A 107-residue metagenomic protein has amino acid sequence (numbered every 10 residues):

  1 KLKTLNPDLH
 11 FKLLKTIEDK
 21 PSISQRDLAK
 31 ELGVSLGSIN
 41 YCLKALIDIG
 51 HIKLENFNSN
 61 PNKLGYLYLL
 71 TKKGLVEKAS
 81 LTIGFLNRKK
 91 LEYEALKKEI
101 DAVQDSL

Functional and structural regions predicted by a protein language model:
L2-L9, S24, E55-A79: Short, cationic-aromatic polyanion-contact patches
D8-P21: Short amphipathic alpha-helical interface segments
R26, G37: Key DNA-contact positions within bacterial/archaeal DNA-binding proteins
K30: Alpha-helical residues within the helix-turn-helix
A45-I49: Alpha-helical DNA-recognition elements
V76-L107: Amphipathic alpha-helical dimerization/coiled-coil segments that flank or bridge DNA-binding/regulatory modules
